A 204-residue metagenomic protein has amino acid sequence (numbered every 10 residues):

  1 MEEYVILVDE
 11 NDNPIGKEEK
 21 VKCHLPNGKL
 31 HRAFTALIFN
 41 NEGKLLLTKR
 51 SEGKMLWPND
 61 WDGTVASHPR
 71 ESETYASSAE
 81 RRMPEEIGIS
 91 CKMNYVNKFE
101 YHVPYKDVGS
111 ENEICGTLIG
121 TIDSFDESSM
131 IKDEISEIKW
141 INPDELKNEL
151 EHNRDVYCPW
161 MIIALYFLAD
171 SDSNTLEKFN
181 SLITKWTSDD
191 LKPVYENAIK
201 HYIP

Functional and structural regions predicted by a protein language model:
M1-T35, F39-N41: Acidic, metal-coordinating catalytic segment for phosphate/diphosphate chemistry, firing primarily on the Nudix
V5, K44-L45, I138-K139: A residue-level structural signature of the nucleotidyltransferase/glycosyltransferase Rossmann-like core
V21-F34, K44-R81, E85: Conserved Nudix-box catalytic region and its N-terminal flanking loop in Nudix hydrolases and closely related
A36, V65, Y95, G116-L118: A structural signal for short, well-ordered beta-strand segments
G43-L46, K92-M93, G116: Conserved active-site beta-strand-loop modules that form the wall/rim of enzyme catalytic pockets and either contain
E71, E100-Y105, G109-T117, T121-P204: Nudix hydrolase/Nudix homology domain
S90-F99: A short coil-to-beta-strand element that immediately follows conserved catalytic motifs
